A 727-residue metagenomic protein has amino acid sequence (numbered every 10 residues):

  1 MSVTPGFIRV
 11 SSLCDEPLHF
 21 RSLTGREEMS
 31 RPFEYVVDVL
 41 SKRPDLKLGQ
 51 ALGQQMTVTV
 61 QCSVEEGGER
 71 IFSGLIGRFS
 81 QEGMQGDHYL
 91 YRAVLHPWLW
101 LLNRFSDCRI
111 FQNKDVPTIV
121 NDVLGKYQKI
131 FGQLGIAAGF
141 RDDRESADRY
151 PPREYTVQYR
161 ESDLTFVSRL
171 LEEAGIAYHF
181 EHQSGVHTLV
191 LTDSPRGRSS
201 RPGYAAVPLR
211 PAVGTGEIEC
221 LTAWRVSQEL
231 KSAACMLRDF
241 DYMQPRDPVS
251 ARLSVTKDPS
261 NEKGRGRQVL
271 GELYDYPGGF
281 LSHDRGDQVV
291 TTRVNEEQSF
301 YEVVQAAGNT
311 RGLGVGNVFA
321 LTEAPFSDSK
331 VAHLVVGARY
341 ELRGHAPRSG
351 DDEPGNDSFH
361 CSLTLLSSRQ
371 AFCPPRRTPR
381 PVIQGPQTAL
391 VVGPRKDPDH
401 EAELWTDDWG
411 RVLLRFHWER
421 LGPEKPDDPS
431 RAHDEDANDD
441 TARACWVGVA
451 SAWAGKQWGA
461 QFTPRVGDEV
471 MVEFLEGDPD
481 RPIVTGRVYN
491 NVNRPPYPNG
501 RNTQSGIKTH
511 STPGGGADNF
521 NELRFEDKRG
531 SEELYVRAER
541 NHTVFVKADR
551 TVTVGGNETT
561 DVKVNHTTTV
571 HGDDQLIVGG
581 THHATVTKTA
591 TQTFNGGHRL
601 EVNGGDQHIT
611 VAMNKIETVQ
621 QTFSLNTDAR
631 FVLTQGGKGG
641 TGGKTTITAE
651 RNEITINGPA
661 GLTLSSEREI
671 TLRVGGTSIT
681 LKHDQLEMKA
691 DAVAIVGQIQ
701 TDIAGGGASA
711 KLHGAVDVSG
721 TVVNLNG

Functional and structural regions predicted by a protein language model:
M1-Q112, Y155, E173, Y301: Assembly/oligomerization scaffold segments
V36-L46, Q298-N309, R376, W453-G459: Short alpha-helix capping/helix-loop boundary micro-motifs
V58-T59, L321, M471-V472: A generic structural signal for residues embedded in beta-strands
V64-F72, S327-V336, G477-R487: Short, Lys/Arg- and Gly-enriched loop/turn segments at beta-strand edges
E66, M84-Q85, K114-R369: Extended, domain-scale alpha-helical bundle/helix-rich regions
S80-L95, E341-L363, D399-D408, R481 (+1 more regions): Short, solvent-exposed secondary-structure boundary/capping segments
H96-W98, N113-E145, Y274-Q288, P394-D397 (+1 more regions): Glycine-rich, acidic and aromatic/proline-enriched surface loops and short helix-turn segments that act as binding
E172, I176, V190-T192, I383-G697 (+2 more regions): Structural signature for extended repeat/solenoid scaffolds and their inter-repeat hinge/linker regions, spanning
